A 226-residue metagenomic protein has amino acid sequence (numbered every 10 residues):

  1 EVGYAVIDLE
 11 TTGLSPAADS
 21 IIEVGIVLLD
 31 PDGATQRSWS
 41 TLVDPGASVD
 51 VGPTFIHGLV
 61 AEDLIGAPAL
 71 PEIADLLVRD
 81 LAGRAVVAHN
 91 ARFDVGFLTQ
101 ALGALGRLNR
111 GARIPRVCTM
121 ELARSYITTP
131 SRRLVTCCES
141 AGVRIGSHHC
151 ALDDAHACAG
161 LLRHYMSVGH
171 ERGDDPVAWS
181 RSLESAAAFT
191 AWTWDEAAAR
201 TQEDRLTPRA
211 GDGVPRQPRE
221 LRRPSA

Functional and structural regions predicted by a protein language model:
E1-I114, I127-H149: Conserved non-catalytic scaffold segment of RNase H-like nuclease domains
T11-G13, E121, A157: Short, glycine/acidic-enriched loop or turn micro-motifs at the edges of active sites
L76, T136, A157-H164: Alpha-helical scaffold segments in soluble metabolic enzymes
L98, L122, C158-L162: Buried hydrophobic packing segments
D154: Conserved catalytic/binding loops enriched for acidic/polar residues
G160-A226: Acidic two-metal-ion nuclease catalytic site recognized across multiple nuclease folds, prominently DnaQ/RNase D-T
